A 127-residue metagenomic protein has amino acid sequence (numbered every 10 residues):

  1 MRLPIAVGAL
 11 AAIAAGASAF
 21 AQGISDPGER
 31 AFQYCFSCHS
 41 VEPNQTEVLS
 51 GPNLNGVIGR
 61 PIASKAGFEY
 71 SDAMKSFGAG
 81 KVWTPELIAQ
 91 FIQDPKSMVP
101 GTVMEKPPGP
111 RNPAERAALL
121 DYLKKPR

Functional and structural regions predicted by a protein language model:
M1-V7: Bacterial N-terminal signal peptides that target proteins for export
V7-G16: Bacterial N-terminal signal peptides
A15-F32, E42-S50: Electrostatic cytochrome c docking/interface patches
Y34-S37: Short, cysteine/histidine-rich loop/knuckle motifs that typically chelate Zn2+
H39-Q45, G59, Q93: Detector for the c-type heme attachment site
G51-I58: Short cysteine/histidine-rich metal-coordination sites, predominantly Zn2+-binding motifs
S64-V82: Short Fe-S-cluster ligation motifs
V82-R127: C-terminal capping alpha-helices of c-type cytochrome domains
